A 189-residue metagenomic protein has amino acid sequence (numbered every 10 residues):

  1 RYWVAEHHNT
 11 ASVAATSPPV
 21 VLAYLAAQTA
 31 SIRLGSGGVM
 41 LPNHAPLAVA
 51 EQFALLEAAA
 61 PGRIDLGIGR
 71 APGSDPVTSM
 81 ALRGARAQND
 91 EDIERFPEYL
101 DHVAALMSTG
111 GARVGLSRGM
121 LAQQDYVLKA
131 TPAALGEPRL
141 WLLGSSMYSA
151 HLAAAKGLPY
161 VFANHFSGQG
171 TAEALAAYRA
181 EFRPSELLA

Functional and structural regions predicted by a protein language model:
R1-L34: N-terminal beta1-alpha1-beta2 module of alpha/beta enzyme domains
Y2-V4, L34-G37, I64-I68, R139-L143 (+2 more regions): Hydrophobic faces of well-ordered beta-strands that scaffold small-molecule active sites in alpha/beta enzyme cores
E6, L25, L56, V103 (+1 more regions): Conserved, mostly hydrophobic/aromatic
H7-N9, V39-L41, G69-G73, S145 (+1 more regions): Active-site beta-loop-alpha junctions enriched in small/polar residues
H8-S17, L41-L47, S167-E173: Acidic-and-aromatic substrate-binding clefts and catalytic sites of carbohydrate-active enzymes
P42-A112, Y160: Flexible, glycine-rich active-site loops centered on histidine and acidic residues that chelate a metal or position
A87-K129, G170-A189: An alpha-helical appendage that flanks or caps ligand/catalytic pockets
L143-F166, T171-L175: A conserved active-site cap/scaffold subdomain adjacent to cofactor or substrate pockets
